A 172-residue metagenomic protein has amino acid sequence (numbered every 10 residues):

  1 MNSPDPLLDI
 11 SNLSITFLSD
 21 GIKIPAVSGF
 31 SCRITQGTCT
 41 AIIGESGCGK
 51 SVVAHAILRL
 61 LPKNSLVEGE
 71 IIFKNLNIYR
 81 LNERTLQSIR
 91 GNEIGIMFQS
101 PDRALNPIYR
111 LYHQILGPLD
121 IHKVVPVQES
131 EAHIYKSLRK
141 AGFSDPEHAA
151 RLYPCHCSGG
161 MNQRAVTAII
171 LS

Functional and structural regions predicted by a protein language model:
M1-S172: ABC transporter nucleotide-binding domains
